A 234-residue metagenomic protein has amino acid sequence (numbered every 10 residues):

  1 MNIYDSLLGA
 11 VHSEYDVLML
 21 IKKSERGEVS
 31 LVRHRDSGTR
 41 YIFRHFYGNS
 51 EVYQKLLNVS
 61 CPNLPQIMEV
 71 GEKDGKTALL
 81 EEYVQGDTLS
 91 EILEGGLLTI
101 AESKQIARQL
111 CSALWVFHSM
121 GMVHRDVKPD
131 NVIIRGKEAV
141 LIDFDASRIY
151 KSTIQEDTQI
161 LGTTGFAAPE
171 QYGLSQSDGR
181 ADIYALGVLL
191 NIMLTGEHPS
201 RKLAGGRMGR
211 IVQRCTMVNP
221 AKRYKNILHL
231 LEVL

Functional and structural regions predicted by a protein language model:
D16-Q54: ATP-binding glycine-rich loop module of kinase domains
S60-E69: Conserved HxN/HPN-centered segment at the entrance to the catalytic loop of eukaryotic protein kinase-like domains
D74-T88, I92: Conserved short submotifs of the Hanks-type protein kinase catalytic core that shape the nucleotide-binding pocket
I106-A107: Activation segment signature within eukaryotic-like protein kinase domains
H118-I134: Catalytic-loop of the protein kinase fold
N131-D143: Conserved protein kinase catalytic/activation segment
E156-E170: Conserved activation segment of eukaryotic-like protein kinases, specifically the C-terminal portion of the activation
L186-T195: Short, conserved alpha-helix in the C-lobe of eukaryotic-like protein kinase catalytic domains
